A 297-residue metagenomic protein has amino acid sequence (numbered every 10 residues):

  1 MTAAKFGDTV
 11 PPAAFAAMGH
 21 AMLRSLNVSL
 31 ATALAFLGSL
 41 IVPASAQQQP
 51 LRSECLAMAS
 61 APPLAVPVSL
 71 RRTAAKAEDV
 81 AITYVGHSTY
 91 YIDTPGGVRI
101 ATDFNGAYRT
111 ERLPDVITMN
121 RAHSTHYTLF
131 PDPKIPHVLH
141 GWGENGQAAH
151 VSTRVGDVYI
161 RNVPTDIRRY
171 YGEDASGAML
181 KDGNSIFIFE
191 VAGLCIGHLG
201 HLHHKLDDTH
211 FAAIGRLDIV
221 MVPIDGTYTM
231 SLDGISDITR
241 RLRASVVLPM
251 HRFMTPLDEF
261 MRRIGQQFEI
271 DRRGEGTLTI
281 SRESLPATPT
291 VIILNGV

Functional and structural regions predicted by a protein language model:
M1, T279-I280: Generic recognition of flexible, low-complexity loop/linker segments
M1-A21: N-terminal amphipathic/basic-hydrophobic helices that include classical n-h-c signal peptides and signal-anchor
P12, L30, P43-A44: Intrinsic disorder/low-complexity segments, especially N-terminal tails and targeting/processing regions
G19-A31: Bacterial N-terminal signal peptides that target proteins for export
S29-L40: Bacterial N-terminal signal peptides
I41-R169, G177, I196-L199, D218-V222 (+3 more regions): Metallo-beta-lactamase
R169-L242, F253-E259: Active-site-proximal loop/helix segments of hydrolase catalytic cores
